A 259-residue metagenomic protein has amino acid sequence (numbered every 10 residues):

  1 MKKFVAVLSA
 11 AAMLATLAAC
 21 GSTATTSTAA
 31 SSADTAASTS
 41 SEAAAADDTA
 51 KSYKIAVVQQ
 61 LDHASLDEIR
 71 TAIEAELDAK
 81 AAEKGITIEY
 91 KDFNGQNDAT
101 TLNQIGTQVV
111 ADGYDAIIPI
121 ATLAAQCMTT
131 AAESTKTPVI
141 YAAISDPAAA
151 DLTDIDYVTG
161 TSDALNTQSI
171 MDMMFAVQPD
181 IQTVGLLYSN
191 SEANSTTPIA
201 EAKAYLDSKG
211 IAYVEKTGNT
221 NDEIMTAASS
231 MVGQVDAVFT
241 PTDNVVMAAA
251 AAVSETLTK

Functional and structural regions predicted by a protein language model:
K2-T23: Sec-dependent N-terminal signal peptides of Gram-positive bacterial secreted proteins and lipoproteins
L17-S40: Bacterial lipoprotein signal-peptidase II cleavage site
D48-A75, K80, K91-T100, S191-S195 (+1 more regions): Extracytoplasmic "Venus flytrap"
I55, I73, D163-S208: An alpha-beta-alpha
A56-V58, V109-T122, I140, G185-L187 (+1 more regions): Periplasmic-binding protein-like
N97-A116, T130, M225-V235: Short, well-structured alpha-helical segments in soluble
C127, A131-T167: Flexible loop/hinge segments that line or gate small-molecule binding clefts
A193-K259: Pocket-lining segment of extracytoplasmic ligand-binding domains
